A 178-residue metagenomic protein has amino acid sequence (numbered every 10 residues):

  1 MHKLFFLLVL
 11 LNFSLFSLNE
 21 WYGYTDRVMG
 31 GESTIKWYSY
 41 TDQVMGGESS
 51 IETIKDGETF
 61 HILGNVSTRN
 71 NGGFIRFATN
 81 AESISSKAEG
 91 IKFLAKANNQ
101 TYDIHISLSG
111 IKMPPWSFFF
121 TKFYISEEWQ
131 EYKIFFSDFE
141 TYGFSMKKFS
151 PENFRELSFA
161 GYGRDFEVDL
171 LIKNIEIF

Functional and structural regions predicted by a protein language model:
L4-F13: Sec-dependent N-terminal signal peptides
L15-F178: Beta-rich carbohydrate-recognition modules and glycan-binding surfaces
